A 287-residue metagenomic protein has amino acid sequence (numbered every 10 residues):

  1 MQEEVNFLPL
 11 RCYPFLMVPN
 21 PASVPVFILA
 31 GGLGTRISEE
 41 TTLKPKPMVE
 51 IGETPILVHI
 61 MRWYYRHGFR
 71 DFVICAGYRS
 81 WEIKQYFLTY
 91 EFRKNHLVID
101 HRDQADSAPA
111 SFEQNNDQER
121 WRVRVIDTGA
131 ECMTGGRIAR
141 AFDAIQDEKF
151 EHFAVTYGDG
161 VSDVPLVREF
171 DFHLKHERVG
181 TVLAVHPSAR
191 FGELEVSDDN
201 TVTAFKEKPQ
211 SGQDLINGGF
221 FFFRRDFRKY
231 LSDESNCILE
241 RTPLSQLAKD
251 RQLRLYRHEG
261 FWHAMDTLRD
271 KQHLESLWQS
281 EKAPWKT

Functional and structural regions predicted by a protein language model:
N6-P9, Y13: Short, positively charged and aromatic/hydrophobic N-terminal segments
Y13-F92, V125: N-terminal glycine-rich phosphate-binding loop and ensuing alpha1 helix
V26-I28, I74, V155, G180-L183 (+1 more regions): Structural beta-sheet core signal
M48, E193-V196, L244, L255: A structural signal for short hydrophobic beta-strand segments in well-ordered beta-sheet cores
I83-S197: Conserved beta-loop-beta/alpha segment of the NTase-like Rossmann-fold superfamily that binds/positions NTPs
Q146-A154, V161, P165-L174, H186-S188 (+1 more regions): Catalytic-core segments of class I nucleotidyltransferases/pyrophosphorylases that form NMP-activated intermediates
